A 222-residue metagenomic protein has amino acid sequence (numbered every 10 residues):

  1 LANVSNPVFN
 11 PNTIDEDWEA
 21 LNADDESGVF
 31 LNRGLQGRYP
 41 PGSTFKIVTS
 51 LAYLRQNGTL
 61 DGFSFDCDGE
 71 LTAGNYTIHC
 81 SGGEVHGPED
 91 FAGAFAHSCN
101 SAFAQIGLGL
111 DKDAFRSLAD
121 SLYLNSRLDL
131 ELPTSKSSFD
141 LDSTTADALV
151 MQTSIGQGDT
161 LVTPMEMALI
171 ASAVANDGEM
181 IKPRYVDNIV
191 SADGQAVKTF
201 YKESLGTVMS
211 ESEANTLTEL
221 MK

Functional and structural regions predicted by a protein language model:
L1-S43, V48-K222: Beta-lactam-recognizing serine transpeptidase/beta-lactamase-like catalytic domain environment
